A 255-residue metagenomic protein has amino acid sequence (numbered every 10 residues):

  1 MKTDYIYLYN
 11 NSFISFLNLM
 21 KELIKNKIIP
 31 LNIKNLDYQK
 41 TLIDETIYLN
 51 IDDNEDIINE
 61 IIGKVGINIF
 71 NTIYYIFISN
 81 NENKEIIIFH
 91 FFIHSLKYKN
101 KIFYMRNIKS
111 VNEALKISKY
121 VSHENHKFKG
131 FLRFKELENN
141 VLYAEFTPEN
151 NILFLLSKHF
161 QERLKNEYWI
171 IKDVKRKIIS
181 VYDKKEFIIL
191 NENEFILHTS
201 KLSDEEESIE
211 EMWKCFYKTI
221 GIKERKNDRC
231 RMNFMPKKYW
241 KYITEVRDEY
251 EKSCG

Functional and structural regions predicted by a protein language model:
M1-D53: N-terminal ordered "arm"
S15-K25, F89-H94, L155-E162, E211-K218: Short, hydrophobic/amphipathic alpha-helical patches that form generic packing surfaces within helical domains
L31-H126: Charged, alpha-helical interface segments at or near domain boundaries
Y104-I189: Internal, well-folded beta-alpha domain core
K165-K238: A recognition module on extended beta-rich or small alphabeta surfaces enriched in W/G with H and D/E
